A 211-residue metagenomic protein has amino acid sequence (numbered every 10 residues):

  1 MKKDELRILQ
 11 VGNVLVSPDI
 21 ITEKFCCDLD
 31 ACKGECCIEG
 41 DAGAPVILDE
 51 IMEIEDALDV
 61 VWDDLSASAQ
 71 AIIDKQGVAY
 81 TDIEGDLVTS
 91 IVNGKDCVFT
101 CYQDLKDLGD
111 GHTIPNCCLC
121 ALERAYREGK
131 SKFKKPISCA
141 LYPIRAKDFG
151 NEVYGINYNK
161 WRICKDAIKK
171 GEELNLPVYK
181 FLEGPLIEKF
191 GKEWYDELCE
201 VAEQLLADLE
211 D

Functional and structural regions predicted by a protein language model:
M1-D211: Short loop/turn segments that flank or connect secondary-structure elements
